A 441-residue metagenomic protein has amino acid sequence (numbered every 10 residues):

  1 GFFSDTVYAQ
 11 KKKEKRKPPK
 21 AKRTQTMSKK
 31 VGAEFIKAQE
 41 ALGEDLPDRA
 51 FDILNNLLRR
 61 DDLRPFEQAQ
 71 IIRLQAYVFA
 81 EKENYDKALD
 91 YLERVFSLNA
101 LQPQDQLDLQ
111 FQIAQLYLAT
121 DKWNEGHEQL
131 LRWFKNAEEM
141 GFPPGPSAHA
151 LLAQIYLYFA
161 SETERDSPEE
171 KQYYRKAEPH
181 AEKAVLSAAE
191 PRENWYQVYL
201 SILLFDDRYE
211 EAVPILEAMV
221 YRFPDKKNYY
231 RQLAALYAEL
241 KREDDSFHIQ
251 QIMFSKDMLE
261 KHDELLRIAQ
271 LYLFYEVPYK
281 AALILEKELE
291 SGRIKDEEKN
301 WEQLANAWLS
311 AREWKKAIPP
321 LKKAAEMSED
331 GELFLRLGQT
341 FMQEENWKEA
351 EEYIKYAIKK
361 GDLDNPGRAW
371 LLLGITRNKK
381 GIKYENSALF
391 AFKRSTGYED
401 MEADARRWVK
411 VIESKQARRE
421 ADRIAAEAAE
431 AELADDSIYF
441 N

Functional and structural regions predicted by a protein language model:
G1-E93, A100-D108, A119, E128 (+4 more regions): N-terminal leader/linker segments that initiate helical-solenoid repeat arrays
K20-T26, L58-R64, F96-Q102, R132-G141 (+8 more regions): Solenoid-like repeat scaffolds
M27-I36, P65-I72, Q102-Q112, G141-L152 (+7 more regions): Generic helix N-cap/helix-start motif at coil->alpha-helix transitions
A41, F79, Y117, Y156 (+8 more regions): Residue at a conserved register position within TPR or TPR-like alpha-solenoid repeats
E44, K82, T120, F159-A160 (+9 more regions): Structural motif corresponding to the intra-repeat A-B loop/turn of tetratricopeptide repeats
Y173-P179, Y221-R222, A238, F254-M258 (+3 more regions): TPR/TPR-like (Sel1-like) alpha-helical repeat modules
E298-R312, P319-R368: Alpha-helical adaptor scaffolds
